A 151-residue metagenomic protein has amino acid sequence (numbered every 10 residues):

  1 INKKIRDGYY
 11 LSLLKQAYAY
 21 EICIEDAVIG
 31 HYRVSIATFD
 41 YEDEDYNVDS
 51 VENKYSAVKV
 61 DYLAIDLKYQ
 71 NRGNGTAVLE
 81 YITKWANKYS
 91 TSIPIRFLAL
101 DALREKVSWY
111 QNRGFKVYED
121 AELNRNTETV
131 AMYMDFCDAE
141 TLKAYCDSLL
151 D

Functional and structural regions predicted by a protein language model:
I1-R72, E80-A99, V107-D151: Non-catalytic substrate-recognition and accessory regions of acyl/acetyltransferase enzymes
T76: Residues forming the Rossmann-fold NAD(P)(H) cofactor-binding site
